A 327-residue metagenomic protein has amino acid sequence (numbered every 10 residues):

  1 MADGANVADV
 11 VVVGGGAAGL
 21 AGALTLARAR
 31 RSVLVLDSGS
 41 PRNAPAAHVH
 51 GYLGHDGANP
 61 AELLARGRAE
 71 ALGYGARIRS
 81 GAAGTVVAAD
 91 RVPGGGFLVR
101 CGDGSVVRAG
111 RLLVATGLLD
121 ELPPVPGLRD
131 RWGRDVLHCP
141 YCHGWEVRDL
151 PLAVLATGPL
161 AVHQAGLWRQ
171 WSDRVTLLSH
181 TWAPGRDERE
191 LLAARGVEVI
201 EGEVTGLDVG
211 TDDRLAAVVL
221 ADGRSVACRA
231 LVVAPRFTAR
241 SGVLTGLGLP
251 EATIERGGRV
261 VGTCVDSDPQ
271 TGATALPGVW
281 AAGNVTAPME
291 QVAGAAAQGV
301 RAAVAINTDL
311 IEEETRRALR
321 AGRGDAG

Functional and structural regions predicted by a protein language model:
A2-A5, V92, G104-V106, R129-R131 (+5 more regions): Solvent-exposed alpha-helices and their adjacent loops that cap or buttress functional pockets in soluble metabolic
D3, A8-A65, L150-P151, L160-W182: Beta1-alpha1 glycine-rich phosphate/pyrophosphate-binding loop at the start of Rossmann-like nucleotide-binding domains
V7-D9, G81, R148-D149, L276: Phosphate-coordination loops involved in phosphoryl transfer and adenosine-cofactor binding
G22-L24, V162-Q164, A282-G327: A conserved FAD-binding loop/helix module that cradles the flavin
A65-R66, A71-C101, V106-A109, S172-T263 (+2 more regions): A Rossmann-like FAD-binding core segment of flavoenzymes
E121-G166: Glycine-rich dinucleotide-binding loop and its adjacent helix/turn
D130-E146, F237-Q291: FAD-site-proximal beta/loop scaffold in flavoenzymes
